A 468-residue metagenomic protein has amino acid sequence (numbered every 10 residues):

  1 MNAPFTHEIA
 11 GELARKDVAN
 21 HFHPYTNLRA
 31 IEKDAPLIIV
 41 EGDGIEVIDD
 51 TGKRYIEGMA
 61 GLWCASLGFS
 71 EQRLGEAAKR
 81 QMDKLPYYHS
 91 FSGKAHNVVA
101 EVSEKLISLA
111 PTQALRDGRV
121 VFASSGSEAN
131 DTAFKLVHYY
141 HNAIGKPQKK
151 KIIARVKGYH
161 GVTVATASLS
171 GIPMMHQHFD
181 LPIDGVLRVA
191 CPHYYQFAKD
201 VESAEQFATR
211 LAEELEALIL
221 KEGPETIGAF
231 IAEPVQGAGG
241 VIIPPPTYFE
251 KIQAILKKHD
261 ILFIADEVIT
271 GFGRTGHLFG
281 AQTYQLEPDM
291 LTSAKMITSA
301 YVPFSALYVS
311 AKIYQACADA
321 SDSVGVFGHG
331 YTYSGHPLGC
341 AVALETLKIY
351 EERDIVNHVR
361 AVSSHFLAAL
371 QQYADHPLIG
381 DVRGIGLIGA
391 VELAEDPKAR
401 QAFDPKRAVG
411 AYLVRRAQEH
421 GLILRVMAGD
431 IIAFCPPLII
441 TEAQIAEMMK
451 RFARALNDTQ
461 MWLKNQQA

Functional and structural regions predicted by a protein language model:
N2-A468: Conserved N-terminal phosphate-binding loop of PLP-dependent enzymes in the Aspartate aminotransferase
